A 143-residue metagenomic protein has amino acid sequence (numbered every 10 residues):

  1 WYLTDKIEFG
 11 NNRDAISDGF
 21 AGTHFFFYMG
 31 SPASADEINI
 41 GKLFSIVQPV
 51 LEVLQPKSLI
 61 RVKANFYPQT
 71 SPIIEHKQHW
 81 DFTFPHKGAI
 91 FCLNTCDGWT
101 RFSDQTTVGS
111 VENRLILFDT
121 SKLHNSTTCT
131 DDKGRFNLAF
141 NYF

Functional and structural regions predicted by a protein language model:
W1-K57: Non-heme Fe(II)/2-oxoglutarate
K42, L54-S58, E75-K77, D81 (+3 more regions): A structural signal for the main folded, soluble domain(s) of proteins
E52-S71: A short glycine-rich, His/Asp/Glu-containing loop-to-beta-strand
F66-P68, L93, Y142: Short beta-strand segments enriched in hydrophobic/aromatic residues within well-folded beta-rich domains
Q69, V108-N125: Conserved metal-binding segment of the jelly-roll/cupin
P72-Q78, F84-H86, C92-V111: A short beta-strand-loop-beta hairpin characteristic of the jelly-roll/cupin
K77-Q78, L123-D131: Short beta-strand His + acidic residue motifs that chelate non-heme Fe in jelly-roll/DSBH and cupin folds
A89-F91, D132-F143: A short hydrophobic beta-strand segment most commonly corresponding to one strand of the jelly-roll/cupin
